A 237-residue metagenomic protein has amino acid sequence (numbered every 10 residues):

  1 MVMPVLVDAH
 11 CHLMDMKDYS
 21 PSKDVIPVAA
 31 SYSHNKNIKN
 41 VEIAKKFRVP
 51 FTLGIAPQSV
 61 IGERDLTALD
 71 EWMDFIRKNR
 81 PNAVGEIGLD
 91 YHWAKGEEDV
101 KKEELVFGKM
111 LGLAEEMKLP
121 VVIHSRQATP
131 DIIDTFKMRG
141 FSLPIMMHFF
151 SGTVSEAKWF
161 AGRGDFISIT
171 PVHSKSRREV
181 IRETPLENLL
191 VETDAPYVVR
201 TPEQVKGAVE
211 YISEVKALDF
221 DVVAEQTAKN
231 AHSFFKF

Functional and structural regions predicted by a protein language model:
M1-F237: Mid-domain alpha/beta scaffold segments of enzyme catalytic cores
